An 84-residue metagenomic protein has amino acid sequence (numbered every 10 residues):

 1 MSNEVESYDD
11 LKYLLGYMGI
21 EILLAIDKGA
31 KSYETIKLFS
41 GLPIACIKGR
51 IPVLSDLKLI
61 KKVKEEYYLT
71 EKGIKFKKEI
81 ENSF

Functional and structural regions predicted by a protein language model:
M1-E21: Short alpha-helical segments that sit at the start of domains
E21-L24, I47-K48: Short histidine
D27-S32: Short capping segments at the starts of secondary-structure elements
Y33-E34, P52: Residues within the helices of the helix-turn-helix
T35-F39: A short acidic, leucine-rich amphipathic alpha-helix
G41-S55: Short amphipathic alpha-helical interaction segments
S55-E65: A short, conserved structural fragment
E65-I80: Basic, amphipathic "hinge/linker" alpha-helix immediately C-terminal to the N-terminal HTH DNA-binding motif
